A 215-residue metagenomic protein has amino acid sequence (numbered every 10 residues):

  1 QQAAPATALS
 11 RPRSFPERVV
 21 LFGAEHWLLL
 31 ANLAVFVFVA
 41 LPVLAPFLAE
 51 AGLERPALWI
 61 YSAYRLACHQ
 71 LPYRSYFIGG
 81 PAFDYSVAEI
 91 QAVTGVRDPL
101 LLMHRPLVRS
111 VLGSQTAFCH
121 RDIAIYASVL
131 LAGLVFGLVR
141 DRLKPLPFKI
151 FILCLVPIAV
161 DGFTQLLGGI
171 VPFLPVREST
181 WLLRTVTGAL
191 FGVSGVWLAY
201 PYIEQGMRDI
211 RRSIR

Functional and structural regions predicted by a protein language model:
P12-A24: Cytosolic juxtamembrane amphipathic/interface segments immediately preceding and feeding into a transmembrane helix
E25-R55: N-terminal signal-anchor transmembrane alpha helix
V35, A127-A132, T187-Q205: Hydrophobic cores of alpha-helical transmembrane segments in multi-pass inner/ER membrane proteins, independent
F36, A117-F136: Hydrophobic alpha-helical transmembrane segments
V39-L44, L155-Q165: Aromatic-anchored segments of alpha-helical transmembrane domains
E50-F118: Extracytosolic (periplasmic/ER-lumenal) interhelical loops and adjacent juxtamembrane/interface segments of multi-pass
V111, Q115, D161-F191: Interfacial helix-loop-helix junctions of multi-pass membrane proteins
M207-R215: Short, highly charged, low-complexity non-transmembrane loops/tails of multi-pass membrane proteins
